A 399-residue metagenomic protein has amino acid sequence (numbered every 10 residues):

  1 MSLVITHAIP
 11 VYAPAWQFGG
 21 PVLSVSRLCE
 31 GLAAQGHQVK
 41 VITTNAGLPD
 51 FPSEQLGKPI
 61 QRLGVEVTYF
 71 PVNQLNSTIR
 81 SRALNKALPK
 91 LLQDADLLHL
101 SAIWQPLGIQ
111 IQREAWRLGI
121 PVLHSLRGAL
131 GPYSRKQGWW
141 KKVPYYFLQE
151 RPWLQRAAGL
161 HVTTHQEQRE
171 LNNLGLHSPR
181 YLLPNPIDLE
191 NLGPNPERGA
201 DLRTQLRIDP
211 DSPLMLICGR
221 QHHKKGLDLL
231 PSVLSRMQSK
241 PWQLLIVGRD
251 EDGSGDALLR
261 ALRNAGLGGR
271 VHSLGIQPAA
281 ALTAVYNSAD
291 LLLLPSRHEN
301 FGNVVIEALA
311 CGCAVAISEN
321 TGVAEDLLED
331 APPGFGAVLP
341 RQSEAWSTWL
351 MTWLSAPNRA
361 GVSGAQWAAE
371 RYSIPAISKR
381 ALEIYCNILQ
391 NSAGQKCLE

Functional and structural regions predicted by a protein language model:
T6, H161, D209-K225, P231-L234 (+1 more regions): Conserved donor-binding/catalytic core segment of Leloir-type glycosyltransferases
N45, Q166, P186: Carbohydrate-associated surface elements
L92, I276-Q277, A284-A289: Short alpha-helical donor nucleotide-sugar binding micro-motif in glycosyltransferases
R117, K142-G159: Membrane-proximal helix-turn-helix segments that form the acceptor-binding/catalytic region of lipid-linked
D256-Q277: Nucleotide-activated donor-binding/catalytic signature segment of Leloir-type glycosyltransferases, i.e., the conserved
R297: Aromatic "clamp/platform" in nucleotide-sugar-dependent glycosyltransferases that forms part of the donor/acceptor
A314-S318: Short hydrophobic beta-strand element within catalytic cores of glycosyltransferases and related nucleotide-activated
E325-T352: Change "using UDP/GDP/dTDP sugars" to "using nucleotide sugars
